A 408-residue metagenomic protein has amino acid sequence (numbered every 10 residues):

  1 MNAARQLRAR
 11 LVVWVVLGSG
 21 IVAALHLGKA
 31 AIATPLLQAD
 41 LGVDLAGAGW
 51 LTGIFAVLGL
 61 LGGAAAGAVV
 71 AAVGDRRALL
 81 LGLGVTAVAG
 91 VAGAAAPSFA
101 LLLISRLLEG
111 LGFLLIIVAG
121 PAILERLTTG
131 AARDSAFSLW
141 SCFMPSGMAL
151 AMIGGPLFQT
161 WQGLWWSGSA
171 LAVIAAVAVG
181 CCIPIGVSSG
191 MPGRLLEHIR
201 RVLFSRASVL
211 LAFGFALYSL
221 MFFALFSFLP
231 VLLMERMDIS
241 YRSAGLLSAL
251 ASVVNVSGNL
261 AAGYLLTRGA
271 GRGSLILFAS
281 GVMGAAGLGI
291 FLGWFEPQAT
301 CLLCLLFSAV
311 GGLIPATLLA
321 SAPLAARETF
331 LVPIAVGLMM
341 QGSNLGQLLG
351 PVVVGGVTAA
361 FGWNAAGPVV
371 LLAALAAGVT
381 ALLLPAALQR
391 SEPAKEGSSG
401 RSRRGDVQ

Functional and structural regions predicted by a protein language model:
N2-Q6, I183-A212: Juxtamembrane intracellular "pre-TM" segments in multi-pass secondary transporters
A30-A31, A207-S252, V256-N259: Extracytoplasmic gate region of multi-pass secondary transporters
G42, G74, A95-L101, D238 (+1 more regions): Helix-breaking motifs and short loop linkers at transmembrane-helix boundaries and internal kinks in secondary membrane
G62-D75, N259-G271: Helix-to-loop junctions at the C-terminal end of transmembrane segments in multipass secondary transporters
S105-F143: Cytoplasmic helix-loop-helix junction between adjacent transmembrane helices in 12-TM secondary transporters
G130, S138-P184, F228: Helix-loop-helix hairpin linking two adjacent transmembrane segments in secondary transporters
R272-L318: C-terminal transmembrane helical hairpin of 12-TM major facilitator-type secondary transporters
A326-W363, V370: A late C-terminal transmembrane helix in Major Facilitator Superfamily
